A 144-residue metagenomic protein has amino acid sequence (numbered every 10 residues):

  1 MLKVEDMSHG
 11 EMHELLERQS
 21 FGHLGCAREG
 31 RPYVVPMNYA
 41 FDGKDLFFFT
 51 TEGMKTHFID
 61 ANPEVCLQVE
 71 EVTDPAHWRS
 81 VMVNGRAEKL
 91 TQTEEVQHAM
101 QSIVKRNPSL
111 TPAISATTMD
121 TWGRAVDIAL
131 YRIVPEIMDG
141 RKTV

Functional and structural regions predicted by a protein language model:
M1-R18: Extreme N-terminal tail/first-helix region
L2, P75-V144: Charged, gly/pro-rich active-site loop segments
H9, E52-G53: Structural motif corresponding to alpha-helix initiation and N-cap regions
M12, K55-F58, E95-A99: Amphipathic alpha-helical interface surfaces
H13, N38, T56-H57, T73 (+1 more regions): Short secondary-structure boundary/capping segments
Q19-T51, L67-Q68: Short beta-strand segments
F48, M54-V81: Helix-adjacent hinge/juxtasegments
